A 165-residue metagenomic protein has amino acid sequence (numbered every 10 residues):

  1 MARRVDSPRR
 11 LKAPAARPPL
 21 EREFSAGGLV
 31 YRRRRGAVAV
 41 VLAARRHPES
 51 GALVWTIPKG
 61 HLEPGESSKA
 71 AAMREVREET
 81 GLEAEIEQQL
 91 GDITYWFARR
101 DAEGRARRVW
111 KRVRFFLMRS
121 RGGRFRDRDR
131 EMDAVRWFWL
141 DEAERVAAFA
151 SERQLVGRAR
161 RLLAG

Functional and structural regions predicted by a protein language model:
A2-I57: N-terminal strand-loop-strand
F24-A26, V38, K111-R114, D133: Change "...and in nucleic-acid phosphodiester-cleaving endonucleases..." to "...and in nucleic-acid processing enzymes
R34-A37, P48-S50, E63-P64, D92-W96 (+1 more regions): Short, charged/polar surface micro-motifs in flexible loops or helix N-caps
T56, W110, W137: Short aromatic/basic micro-patch
I57-L90: The catalytic Nudix box helix
R77, G81-G123: Active-site segment of metal-dependent pyrophosphate-handling enzymes, primarily the Nudix hydrolase catalytic core
R114-G157: NUDIX/MutT-family hydrolases
R158-G165: C-terminal alpha-helix
